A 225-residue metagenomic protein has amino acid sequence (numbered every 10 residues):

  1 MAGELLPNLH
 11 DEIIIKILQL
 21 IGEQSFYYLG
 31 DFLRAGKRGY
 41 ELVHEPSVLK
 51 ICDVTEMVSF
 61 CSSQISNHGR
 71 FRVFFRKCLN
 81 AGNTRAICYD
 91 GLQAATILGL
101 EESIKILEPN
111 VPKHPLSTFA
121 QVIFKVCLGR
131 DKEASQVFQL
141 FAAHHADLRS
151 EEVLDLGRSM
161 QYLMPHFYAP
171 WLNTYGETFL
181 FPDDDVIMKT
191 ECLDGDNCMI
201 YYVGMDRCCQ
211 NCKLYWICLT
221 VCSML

Functional and structural regions predicted by a protein language model:
M1-N8, V203, Q210-I217, S223-M224: CRL adaptor-proximal regions
M1-Y89, Q93, E101-I104, T118-F119: Skp1-binding F-box subdomain of Cullin-RING ligase substrate receptors
P46, G129-V137, Y162-P182: Alpha-helical linker/edge segments of TPR/alpha-solenoid repeat scaffolds and analogous pre-/post-domain helices
V111-K113, G129-L148: TPR/TPR-like (Sel1-like) alpha-helical repeat modules
H114-A120, H144-G157: Boundary/linker segments of alpha-helical solenoid repeat arrays
